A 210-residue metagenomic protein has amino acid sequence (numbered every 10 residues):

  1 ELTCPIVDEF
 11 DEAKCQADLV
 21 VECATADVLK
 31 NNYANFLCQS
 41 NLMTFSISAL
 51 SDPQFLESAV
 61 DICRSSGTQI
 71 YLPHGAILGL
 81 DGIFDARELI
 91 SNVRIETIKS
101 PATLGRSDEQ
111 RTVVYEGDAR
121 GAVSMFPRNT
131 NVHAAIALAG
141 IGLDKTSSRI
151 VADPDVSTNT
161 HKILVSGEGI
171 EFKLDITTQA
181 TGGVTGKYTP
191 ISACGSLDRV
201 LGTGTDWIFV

Functional and structural regions predicted by a protein language model:
E1: NAD(P)-binding Rossmann-fold cofactor-contacting core
C4-P5, S40, T68, S91: A structural micro-motif
I6-L19, C23-I47, D52: Rossmann-fold NAD(P) dinucleotide-binding segment
Q16, D52-E57, T103-S107: Short, charged, surface-exposed secondary-structure boundary motifs
D27, I47-Q69: Rossmann-fold NAD(P)-binding glycine/threonine-rich loop
N32-N35, F55-E57, F84-D85: Short amphipathic alpha-helical segments
T68-Y71, A76-V210: Active-site-lining helix/loop region of Rossmann-like oxidoreductase modules
